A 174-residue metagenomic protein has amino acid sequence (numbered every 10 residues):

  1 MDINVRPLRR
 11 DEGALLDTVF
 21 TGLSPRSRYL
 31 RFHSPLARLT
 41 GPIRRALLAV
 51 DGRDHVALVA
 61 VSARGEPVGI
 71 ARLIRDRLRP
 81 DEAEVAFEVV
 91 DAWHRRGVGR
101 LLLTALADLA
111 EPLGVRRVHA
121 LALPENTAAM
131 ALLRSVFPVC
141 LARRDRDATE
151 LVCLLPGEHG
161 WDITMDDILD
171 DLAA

Functional and structural regions predicted by a protein language model:
M1-A174: Long, contiguous binding/interaction regions
